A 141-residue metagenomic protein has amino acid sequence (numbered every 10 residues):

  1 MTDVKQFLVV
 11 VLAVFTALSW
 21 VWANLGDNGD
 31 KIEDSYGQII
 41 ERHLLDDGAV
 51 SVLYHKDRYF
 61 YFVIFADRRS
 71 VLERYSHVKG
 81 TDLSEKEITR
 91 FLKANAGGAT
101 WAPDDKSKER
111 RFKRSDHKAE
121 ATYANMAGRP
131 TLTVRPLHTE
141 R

Functional and structural regions predicted by a protein language model:
M1-V4: N-terminal secretory signal peptides that target proteins for export/translocation
Q6-F7, R141: Intrinsic disorder/low-complexity segments enriched in polar/small residues
F7-S19: Bacterial N-terminal signal peptides
W20-K31: Cleaved targeting-peptide boundary
K31-R141: A cross-family detector of function-defining hotspots
